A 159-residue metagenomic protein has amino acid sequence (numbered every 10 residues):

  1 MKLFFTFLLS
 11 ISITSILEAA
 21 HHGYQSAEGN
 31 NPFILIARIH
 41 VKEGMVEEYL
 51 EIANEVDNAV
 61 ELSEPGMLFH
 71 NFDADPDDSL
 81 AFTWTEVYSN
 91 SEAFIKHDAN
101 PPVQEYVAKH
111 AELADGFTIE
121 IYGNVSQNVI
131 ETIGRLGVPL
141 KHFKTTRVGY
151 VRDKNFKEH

Functional and structural regions predicted by a protein language model:
M1-F4: Positively charged n-region of N-terminal signal peptides that target proteins for export
T6-S15: Bacterial N-terminal signal peptides
L17-A19: Boundary at the C-terminal end of the N-terminal hydrophobic targeting segment
H21-E28, N71-A74: Short beta-strand/turn micro-motifs at beta-sheet edges
P32-I39: Active-site-flanking beta-strand signature of metal-NTP-handling nucleotidyl enzymes and homologous cyclase-like
V41-E51: Short, surface-exposed ligand-recognition loops at beta-strand->loop->(often short) alpha-helix junctions that present
A59-L68, V87-R147: An amphipathic, aromatic/His-enriched active-site/gating alpha helix that lines ligand/cofactor pockets
D73-S79, A111-A114: A short beta-turn/loop motif at secondary-structure boundaries
